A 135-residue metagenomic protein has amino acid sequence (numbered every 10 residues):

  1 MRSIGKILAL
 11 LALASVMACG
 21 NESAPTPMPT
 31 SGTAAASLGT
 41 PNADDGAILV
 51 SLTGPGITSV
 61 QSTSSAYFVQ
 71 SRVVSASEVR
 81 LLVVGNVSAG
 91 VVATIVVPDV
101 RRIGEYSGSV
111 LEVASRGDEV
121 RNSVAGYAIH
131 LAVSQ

Functional and structural regions predicted by a protein language model:
M1-G20: Sec-dependent bacterial lipoprotein signal peptides
C19-Q135: Acidic, low-complexity intrinsically disordered segments
